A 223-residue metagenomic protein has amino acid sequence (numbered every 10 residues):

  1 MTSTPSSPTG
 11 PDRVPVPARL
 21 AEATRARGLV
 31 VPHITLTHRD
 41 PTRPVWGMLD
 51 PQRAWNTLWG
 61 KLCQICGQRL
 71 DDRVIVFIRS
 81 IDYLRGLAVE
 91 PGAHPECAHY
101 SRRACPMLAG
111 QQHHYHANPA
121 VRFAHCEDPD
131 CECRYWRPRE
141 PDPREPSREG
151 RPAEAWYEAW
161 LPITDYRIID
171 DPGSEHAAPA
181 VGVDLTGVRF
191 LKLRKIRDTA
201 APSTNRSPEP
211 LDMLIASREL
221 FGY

Functional and structural regions predicted by a protein language model:
M1-N56, R134, R139-Y223: N-terminal alpha-helical interaction blocks
N56-L62, L87-E90: Short metal-coordination and nucleic-acid-contact micro-motifs, chiefly zinc-binding Cys/His arrays
C63-G67, H94: Short cysteine-rich clusters marking metal-coordination/redox-active sites
C66-R69, Y100: Cys/His-rich metal-chelating microdomains
L70-R73, R103: Short, non-ligating residues that shape and space the ligands of small metal-coordination modules and catalytic
V74-D82, P106-Q111, P143: Short cysteine/histidine-rich zinc-coordinating motifs and their immediately flanking basic loops
R79-P91: Short linker/helix segments within small regulatory modules
P91-H113: Short metal-binding segments enriched for Cys and/or His
